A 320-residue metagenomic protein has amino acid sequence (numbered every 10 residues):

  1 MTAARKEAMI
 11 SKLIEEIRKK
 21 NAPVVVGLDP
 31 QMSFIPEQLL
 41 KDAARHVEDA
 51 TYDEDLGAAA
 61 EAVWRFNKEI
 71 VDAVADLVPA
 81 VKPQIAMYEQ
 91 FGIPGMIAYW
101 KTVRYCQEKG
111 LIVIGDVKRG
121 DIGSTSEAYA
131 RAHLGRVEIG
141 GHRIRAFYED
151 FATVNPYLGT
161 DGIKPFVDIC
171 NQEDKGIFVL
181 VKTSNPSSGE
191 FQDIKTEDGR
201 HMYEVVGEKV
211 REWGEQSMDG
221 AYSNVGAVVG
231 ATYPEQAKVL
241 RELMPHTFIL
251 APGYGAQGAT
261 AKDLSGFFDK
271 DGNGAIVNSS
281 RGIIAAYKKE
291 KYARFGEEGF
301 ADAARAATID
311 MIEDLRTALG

Functional and structural regions predicted by a protein language model:
A3-A75, F295: N-terminal glycine-rich anion-binding loop in soluble enzyme alpha/beta folds
V26, V81, D116, A152 (+2 more regions): Conserved, mostly hydrophobic/aromatic
V71-L77, Y105-E108, V167-Q172, R241-M244 (+1 more regions): Acidic (Asp/Glu)-rich catalytic clusters
L77-P79, P83-R145, Q236: N-terminal active-site wall of soluble small-molecule enzyme domains
V78, F147-D150, N171-I177, A221 (+2 more regions): Glycine-enriched alpha-helix->loop->beta-strand junction motifs that scaffold or abut catalytic
D121-V225: Conserved anion-binding
A227, A231-N278, G282-K289: A C-terminal functional module that forms or caps the active site or interfaces directly with catalytic machinery
L264-K270, A285-G320: C-terminal helical cap(s) of enzyme catalytic domains, especially alpha/beta-barrels
